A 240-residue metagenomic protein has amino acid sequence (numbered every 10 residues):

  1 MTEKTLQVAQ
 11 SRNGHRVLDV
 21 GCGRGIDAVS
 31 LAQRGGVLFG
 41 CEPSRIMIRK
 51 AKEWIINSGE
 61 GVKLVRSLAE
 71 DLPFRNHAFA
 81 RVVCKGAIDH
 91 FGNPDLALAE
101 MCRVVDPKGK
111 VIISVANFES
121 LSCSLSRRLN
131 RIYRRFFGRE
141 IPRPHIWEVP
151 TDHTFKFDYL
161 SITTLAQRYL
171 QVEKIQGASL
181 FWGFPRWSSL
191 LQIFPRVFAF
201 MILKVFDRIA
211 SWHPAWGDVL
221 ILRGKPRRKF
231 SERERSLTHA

Functional and structural regions predicted by a protein language model:
M1-N13: Conserved alpha-helix/loop element of class I SAM-dependent methyltransferases that forms part of the SAM/SAH-binding
G14-G23: Conserved class I S-adenosyl-L-methionine
R24-D71: Class I SAM-dependent methyltransferase SAM/SAH-binding core
V83: A conserved beta-strand element that flanks and buttresses the S-adenosyl-L-methionine
D95-P107: A short glycine-rich, Lys/Arg-flanked "PGG" loop and its adjoining helix->strand segment in the class I
I112-R139: Conserved class I S-adenosyl-L-methionine
R143-S161: Acceptor-substrate binding/catalytic loop of class I
L160, T164, K174-A240: A C-terminal cap/extension of S-adenosyl-L-methionine-dependent methyltransferases that defines the acceptor-substrate
